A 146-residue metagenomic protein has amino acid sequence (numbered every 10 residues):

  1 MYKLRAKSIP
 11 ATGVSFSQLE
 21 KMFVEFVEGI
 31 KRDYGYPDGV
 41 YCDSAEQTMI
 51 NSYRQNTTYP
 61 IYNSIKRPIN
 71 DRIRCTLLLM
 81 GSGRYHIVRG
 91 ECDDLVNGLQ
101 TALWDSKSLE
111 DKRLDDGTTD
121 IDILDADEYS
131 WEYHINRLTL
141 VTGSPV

Functional and structural regions predicted by a protein language model:
M1-L114, R137: Mg2+-dependent endonuclease catalytic cores in nucleic-acid-processing enzymes, primarily RNase H-like
V40-Y41, L124-W131: Phosphate/NTP-binding elements of NTP-utilizing enzymes
E132-V146: Acidic two-metal-ion nuclease catalytic site recognized across multiple nuclease folds, prominently DnaQ/RNase D-T
